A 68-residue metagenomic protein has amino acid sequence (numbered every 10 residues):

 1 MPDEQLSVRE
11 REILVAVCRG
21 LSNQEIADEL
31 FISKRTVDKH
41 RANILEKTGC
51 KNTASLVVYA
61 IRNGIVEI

Functional and structural regions predicted by a protein language model:
M1-K34: Helix-turn-helix DNA-binding segment
R9, H40-N43: Residues within the DNA-recognition helix of helix-turn-helix
N23, R41, T53: Helix-turn-helix DNA-binding elements, focusing on the entry/boundary residues of the two helices that contact DNA
D28, N43-I44: Short, contiguous strand/loop micro-motifs
L45-I68: Basic, Lys/Arg-enriched C-terminal extension of HTH/homeodomain DNA-binding domains
